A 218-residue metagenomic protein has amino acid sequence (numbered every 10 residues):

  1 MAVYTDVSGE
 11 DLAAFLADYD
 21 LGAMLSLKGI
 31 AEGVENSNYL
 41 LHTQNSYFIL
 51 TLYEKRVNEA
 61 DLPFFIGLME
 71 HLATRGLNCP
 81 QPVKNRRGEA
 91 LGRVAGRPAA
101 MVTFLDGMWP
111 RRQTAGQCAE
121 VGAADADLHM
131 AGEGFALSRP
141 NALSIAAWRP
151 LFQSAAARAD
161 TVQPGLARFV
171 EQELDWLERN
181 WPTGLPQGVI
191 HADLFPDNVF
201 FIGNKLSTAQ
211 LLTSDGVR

Functional and structural regions predicted by a protein language model:
M1-S26: Juxta-kinase regulatory segment immediately upstream of eukaryotic protein kinase catalytic domains
A17-L25, Q172-P182: Short Pro/Gly-enriched beta-strand edge/turn motifs at strand-loop
A23-G29, C79-P82: A short coil-to-beta-strand element that immediately follows conserved catalytic motifs
L25-K28, N36-Y39, M69: Short secondary-structure capping/turn segments at boundaries of alpha-helices and beta-strands
A31, N36-Q44, I49-L50, P82 (+1 more regions): Active-site acidic catalytic loop and adjacent metal/ATP-binding pocket of ATP-dependent phosphoryl transfer enzymes
T43-L137: ATP-binding pocket architecture of kinase catalytic cores
R111-G165, L185-Q187: A cross-family kinase active-site recognition segment
